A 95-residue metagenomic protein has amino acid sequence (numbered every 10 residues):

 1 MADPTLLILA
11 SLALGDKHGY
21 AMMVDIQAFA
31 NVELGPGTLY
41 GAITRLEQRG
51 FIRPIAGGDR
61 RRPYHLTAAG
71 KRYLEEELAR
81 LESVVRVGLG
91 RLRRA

Functional and structural regions predicted by a protein language model:
M1-T38, G58: N-terminal helix-turn-helix DNA-binding core of bacterial DNA-binding proteins
S11-L14, I55, Y73, E77-R80: Histidine kinase transmitter module recognition
M22, G70, L81: Conserved anionic group-binding/transfer micro-motifs
L39-G41, R45-L46: Basic amphipathic alpha-helical segments that dock to polyanions
E47-G58, H65: Beta-hairpin "wing" of winged helix-turn-helix
D59-L78: Basic, amphipathic "hinge/linker" alpha-helix immediately C-terminal to the N-terminal HTH DNA-binding motif
E75-A95: Amphipathic alpha-helical dimerization/coiled-coil segments that flank or bridge DNA-binding/regulatory modules
